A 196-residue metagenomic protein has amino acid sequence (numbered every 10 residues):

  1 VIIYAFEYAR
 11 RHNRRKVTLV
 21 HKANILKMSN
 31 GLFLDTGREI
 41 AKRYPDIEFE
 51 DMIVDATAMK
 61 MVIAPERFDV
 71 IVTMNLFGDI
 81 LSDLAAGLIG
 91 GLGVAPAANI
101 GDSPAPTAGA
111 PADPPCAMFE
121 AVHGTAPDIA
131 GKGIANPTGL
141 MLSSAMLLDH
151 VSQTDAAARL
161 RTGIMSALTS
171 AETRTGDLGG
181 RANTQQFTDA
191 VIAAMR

Functional and structural regions predicted by a protein language model:
V1-D55: Glycine-rich phosphate/diphosphate-binding loop of Rossmann-like nucleotide-binding domains
I3-E7, V62, A145, I192: Generic structural signal for well-ordered alpha-helical scaffold segments
H12-H21, Y44-M52, Q153-R161, S170-R181: Flexible, glycine/charged-enriched surface loops at secondary-structure junctions
N30, P137-M141, T184: Short alpha-helical patches at coil-to-helix transitions and adjacent helical residues in well-structured domains
R38-K42, M165, R196: Class I S-adenosyl-L-methionine
M61-R159, G163-E172: Glycine-rich phosphate/nucleotide-binding loop
G176-R196: Short, amphipathic C-terminal "tail helix"
